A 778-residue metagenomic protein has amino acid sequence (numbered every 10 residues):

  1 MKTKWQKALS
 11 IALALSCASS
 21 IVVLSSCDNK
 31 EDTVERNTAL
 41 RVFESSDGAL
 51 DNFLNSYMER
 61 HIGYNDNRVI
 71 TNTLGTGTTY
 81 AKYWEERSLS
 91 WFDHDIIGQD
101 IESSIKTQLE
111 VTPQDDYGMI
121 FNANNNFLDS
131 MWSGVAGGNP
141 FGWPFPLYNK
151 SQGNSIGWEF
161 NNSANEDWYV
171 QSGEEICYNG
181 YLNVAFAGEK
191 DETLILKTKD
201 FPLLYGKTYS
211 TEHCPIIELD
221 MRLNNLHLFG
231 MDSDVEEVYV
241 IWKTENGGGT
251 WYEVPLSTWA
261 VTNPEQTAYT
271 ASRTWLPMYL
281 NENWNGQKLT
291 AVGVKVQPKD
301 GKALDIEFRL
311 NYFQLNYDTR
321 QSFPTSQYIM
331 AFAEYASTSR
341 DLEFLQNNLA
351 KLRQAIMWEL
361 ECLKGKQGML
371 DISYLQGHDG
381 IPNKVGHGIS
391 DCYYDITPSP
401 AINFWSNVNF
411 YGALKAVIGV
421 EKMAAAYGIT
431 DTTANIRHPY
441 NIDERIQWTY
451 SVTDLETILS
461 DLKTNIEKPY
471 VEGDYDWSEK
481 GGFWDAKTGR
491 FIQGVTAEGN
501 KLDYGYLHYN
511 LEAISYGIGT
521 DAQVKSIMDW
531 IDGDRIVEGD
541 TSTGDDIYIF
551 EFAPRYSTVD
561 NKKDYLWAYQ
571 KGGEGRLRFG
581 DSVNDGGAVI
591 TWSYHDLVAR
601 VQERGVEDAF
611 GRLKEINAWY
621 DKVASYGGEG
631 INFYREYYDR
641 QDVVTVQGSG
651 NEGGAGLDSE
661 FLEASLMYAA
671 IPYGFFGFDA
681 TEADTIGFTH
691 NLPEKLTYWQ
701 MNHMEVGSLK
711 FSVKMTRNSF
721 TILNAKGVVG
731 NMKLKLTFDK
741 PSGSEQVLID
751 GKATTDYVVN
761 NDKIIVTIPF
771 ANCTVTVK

Functional and structural regions predicted by a protein language model:
S19-L40: Bacterial Sec-dependent N-terminal signal peptides
E35-G153, Y312-Q346, K501-Y516, Q570-E603 (+1 more regions): Substrate-binding groove/exosite segments of carbohydrate-active enzymes
A39, E44-L54, Y80-E86, F92 (+8 more regions): Active-site acid/base region of carbohydrate-active enzymes
R87-E110, A350, A401-G419, T453 (+2 more regions): Active-site core of glycosidic bond-cleaving carbohydrate-active enzymes
A123, N149-G173: Extracellular carbohydrate-recognition regions
K150-G153, G180-E282, G301-R309: Extracellular ligand-binding interfaces
G293-K302: Short beta-strand-plus-loop segments that form exposed binding edges in beta-rich domains
S582, H595-K778: Non-catalytic C-terminal accessory modules of carbohydrate-active enzymes
